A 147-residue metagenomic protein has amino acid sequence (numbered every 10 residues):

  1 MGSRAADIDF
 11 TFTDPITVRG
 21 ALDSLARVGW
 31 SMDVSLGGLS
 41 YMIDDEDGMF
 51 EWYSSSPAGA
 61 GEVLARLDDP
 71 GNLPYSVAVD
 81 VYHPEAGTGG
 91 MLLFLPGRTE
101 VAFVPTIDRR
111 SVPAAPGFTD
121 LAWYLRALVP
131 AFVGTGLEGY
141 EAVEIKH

Functional and structural regions predicted by a protein language model:
M1-A5, V101-H147: Acidic, proline/glycine-rich low-complexity IDRs
M1-D45, E144-H147: Short, extreme N-terminal segment that most often corresponds to the first beta-strand
D9, D80-Y82, V104: Residues in well-ordered beta-strands of folded domains
T11-D14, Y53-P57, A114-L121: Intrinsic-disorder-associated interaction segments
P15-G20, E85-G89, R109-P116: Short, surface-exposed beta-strand/loop "edge" segments at domain boundaries and coil↔beta transitions
L22-G29, L67, Y124-F132: Hydrophobic, Leu/Ile/Phe/Ala-enriched alpha-helical segments that form helix-helix packing faces
W30-T99: Short, intrinsically disordered low-complexity segments
